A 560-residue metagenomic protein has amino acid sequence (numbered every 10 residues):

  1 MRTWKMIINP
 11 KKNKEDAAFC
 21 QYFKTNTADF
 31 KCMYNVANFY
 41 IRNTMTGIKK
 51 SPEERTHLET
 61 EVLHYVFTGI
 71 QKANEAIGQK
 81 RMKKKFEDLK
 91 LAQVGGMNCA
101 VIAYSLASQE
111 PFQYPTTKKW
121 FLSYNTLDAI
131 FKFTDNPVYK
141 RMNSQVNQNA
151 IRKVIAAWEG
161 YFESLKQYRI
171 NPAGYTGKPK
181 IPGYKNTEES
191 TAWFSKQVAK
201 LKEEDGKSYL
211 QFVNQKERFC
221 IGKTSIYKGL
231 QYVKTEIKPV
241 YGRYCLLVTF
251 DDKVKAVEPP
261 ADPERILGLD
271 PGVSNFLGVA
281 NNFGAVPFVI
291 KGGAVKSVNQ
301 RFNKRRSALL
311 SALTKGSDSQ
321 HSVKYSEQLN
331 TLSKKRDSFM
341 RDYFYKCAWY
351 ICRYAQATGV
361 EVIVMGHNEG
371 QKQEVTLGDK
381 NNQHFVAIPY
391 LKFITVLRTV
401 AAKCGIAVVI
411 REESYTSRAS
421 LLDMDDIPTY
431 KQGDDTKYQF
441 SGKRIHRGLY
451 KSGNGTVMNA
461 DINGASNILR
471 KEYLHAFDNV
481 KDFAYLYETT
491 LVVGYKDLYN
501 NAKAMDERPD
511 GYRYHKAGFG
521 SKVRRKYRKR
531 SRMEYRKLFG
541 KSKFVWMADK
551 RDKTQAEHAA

Functional and structural regions predicted by a protein language model:
M1-A560: Nucleic-acid substrate recognition interfaces
